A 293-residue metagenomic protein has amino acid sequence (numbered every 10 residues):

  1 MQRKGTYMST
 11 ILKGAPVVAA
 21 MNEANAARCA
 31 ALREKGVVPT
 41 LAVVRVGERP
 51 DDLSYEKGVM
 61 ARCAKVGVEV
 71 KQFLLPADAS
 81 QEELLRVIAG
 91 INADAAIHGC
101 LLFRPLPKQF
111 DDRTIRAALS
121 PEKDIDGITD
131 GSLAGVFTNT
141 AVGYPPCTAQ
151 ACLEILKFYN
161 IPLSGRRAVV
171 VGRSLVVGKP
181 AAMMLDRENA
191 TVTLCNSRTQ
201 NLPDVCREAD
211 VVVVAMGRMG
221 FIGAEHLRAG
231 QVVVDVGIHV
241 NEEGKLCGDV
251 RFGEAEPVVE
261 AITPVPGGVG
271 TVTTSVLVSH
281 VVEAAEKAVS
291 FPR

Functional and structural regions predicted by a protein language model:
Q2-L12, P16, V272-R293: C-terminal helix-to-coil terminal segments
Y7-V37: Positively charged, low-complexity intrinsically disordered leader regions
V46-A61, A134, G143-V232, N241 (+1 more regions): Glycine-rich phosphate/diphosphate-binding loop of Rossmann-like nucleotide-binding domains
C63-A77, V192-L194: Short beta-strand elements in bilobed, periplasmic/extracellular small-molecule ligand-binding domains
E83-A95: Short, well-structured alpha-helical segments in soluble
G99-L163: Anion-binding alpha/beta catalytic cores of soluble intermediary-metabolism enzymes, centered on
F103, A215-M216, V236: Short, well-ordered coil/turn residues at beta-beta hairpins and beta-strand->alpha-helix junctions within
R113-D124, D130-L133, G237-V289: Rossmann-fold NAD(P)-binding glycine/threonine-rich loop
